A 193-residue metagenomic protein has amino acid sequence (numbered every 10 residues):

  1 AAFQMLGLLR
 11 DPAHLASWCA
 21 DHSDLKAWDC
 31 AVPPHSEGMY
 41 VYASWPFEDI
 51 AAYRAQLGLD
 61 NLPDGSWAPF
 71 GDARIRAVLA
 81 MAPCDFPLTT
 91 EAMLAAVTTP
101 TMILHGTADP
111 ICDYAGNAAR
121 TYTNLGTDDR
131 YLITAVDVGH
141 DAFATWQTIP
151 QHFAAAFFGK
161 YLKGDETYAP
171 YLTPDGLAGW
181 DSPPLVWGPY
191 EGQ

Functional and structural regions predicted by a protein language model:
A1-T90: Primarily recognizes the serine-hydrolase "nucleophile elbow" in alpha/beta-hydrolase and SGNH/GDSL folds
A2, T89, P110-N117: Conserved alpha/beta-hydrolase "acid-adjacent" motif
Q4, R74, G116, R120 (+2 more regions): Extracytoplasmic/secreted proteins, especially bacterial periplasmic and envelope-associated proteins
L79-A82, L104, A135-V136: Alpha/beta-hydrolase-fold catalytic nucleophile elbow
D85-P87, T107-C112, H140-D141: Acidic catalytic loop of the alpha/beta-hydrolase fold
M93, T99, D113-T123: Short alpha-helix in the alpha/beta-hydrolase fold that links the catalytic acid
V97, I103-H105, D109: Short beta-strand/loop motif that positions the catalytic acidic residue of the alpha/beta-hydrolase fold
T127-D128, V136-Q193: Alpha/beta-hydrolase-fold serine-hydrolase catalytic core, especially in secreted/extracellular enzymes
